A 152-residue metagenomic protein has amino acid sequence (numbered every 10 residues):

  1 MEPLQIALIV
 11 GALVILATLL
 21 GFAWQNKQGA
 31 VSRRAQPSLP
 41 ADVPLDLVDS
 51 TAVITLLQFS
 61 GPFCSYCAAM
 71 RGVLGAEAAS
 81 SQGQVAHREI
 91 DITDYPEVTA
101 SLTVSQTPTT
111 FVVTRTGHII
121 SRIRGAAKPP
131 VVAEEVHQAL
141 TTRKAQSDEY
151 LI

Functional and structural regions predicted by a protein language model:
M1-L39, I152: N-terminal targeting signals for export/organelle localization
A35-D49: Membrane-cytosol interface motif
S50-P62: Short active-site neighborhood of thiol/selenol oxidoreductases, capturing the structured segment around
C64-C67, T110: The canonical Cys-X-X-Cys-His
A68-S81: Typically the conserved alpha-helix immediately C-terminal to a functionally engaged Cys/Sec in thioredoxin-like
G83-E97: Thiol-based oxidoreductase modules, predominantly thioredoxin-like and allied folds used for disulfide exchange
T103-F111: Structural micro-motif
V112-I152: Non-catalytic, surface beta->alpha helical segment in thiol-disulfide oxidoreductase systems
